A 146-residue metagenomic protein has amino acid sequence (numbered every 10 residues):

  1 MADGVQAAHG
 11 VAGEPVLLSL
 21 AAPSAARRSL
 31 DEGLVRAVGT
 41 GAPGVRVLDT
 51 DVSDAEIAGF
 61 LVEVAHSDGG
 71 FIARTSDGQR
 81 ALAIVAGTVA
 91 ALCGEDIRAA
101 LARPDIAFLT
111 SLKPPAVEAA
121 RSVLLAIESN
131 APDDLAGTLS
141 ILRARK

Functional and structural regions predicted by a protein language model:
M1-K146: Expand to "…catalyze enediolate/carbanion chemistry for C-C bond making/breaking, isomerization, decarboxylation
